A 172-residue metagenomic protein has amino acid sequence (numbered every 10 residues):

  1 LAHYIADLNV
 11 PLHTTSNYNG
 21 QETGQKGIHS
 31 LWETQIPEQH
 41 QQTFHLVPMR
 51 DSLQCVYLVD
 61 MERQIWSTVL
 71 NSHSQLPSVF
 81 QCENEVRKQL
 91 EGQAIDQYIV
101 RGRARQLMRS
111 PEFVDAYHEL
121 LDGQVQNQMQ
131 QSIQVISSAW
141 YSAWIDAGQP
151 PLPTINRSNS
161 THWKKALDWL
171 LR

Functional and structural regions predicted by a protein language model:
L1-A2, T14-R172: Active-site- or binding-pocket-proximal scaffold segments within functional domains
Y4, L8-V10: Catalytic glutamate of the conserved HExxH
